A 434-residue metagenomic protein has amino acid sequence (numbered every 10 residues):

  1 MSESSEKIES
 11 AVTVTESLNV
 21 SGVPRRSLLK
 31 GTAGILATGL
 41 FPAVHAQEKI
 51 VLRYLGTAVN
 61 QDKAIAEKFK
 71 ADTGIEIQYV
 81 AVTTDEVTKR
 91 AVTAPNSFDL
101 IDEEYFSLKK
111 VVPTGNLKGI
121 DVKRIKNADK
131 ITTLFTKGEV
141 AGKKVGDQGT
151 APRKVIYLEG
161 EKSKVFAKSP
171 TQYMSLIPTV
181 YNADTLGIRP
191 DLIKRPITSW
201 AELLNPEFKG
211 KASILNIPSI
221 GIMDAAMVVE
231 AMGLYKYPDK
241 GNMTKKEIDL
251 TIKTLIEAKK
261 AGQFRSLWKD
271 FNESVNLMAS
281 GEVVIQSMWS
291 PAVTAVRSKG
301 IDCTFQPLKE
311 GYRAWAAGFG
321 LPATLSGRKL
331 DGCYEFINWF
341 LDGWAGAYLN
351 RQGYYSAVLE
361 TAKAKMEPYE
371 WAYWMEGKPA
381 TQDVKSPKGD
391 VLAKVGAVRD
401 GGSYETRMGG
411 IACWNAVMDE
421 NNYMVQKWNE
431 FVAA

Functional and structural regions predicted by a protein language model:
M1-V23, A37-T38: N-terminal secretory signal peptides
T13-V14, G389-A434: Conserved C-terminal helix/tail region of periplasmic/extracytoplasmic solute-binding proteins
V23-I35: N-terminal export leaders
Q47-T114: Early extracytoplasmic/lumenal segment of secretory-pathway proteins
A94-D102, N116-K118, F208-G210, S280-I285: Alpha-to-beta junction loops
V112-E273: Extracytoplasmic ligand-binding site segments that recognize negatively charged/polar headgroups
Q263-S326, K365-M366, E370: Extracytoplasmic/periplasmic substrate-binding proteins
L321-R399: Mature extracytoplasmic/periplasmic domains
